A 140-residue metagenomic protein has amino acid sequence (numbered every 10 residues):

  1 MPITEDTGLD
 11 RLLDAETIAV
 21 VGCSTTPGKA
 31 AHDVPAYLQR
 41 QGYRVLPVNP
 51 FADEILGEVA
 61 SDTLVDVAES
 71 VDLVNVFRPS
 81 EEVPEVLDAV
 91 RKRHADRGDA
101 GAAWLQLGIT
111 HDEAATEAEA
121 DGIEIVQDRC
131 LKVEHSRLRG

Functional and structural regions predicted by a protein language model:
M1-A15: Short N-terminal or domain-adjacent regulatory/targeting segments
A19-V21: Conserved beta-strand elements of the Class I
S24-G28, A36-L56: NAD(P)-binding Rossmann-fold cofactor-contacting core
L46, A102-W104, V126: Structural detector of well-ordered beta-strand residues that form the stable sheet scaffold of enzyme domains
E58-T63: Conserved SAM-binding strand-loop segment of SAM-dependent methyltransferases
L64-I109: Mid-chain, well-packed structural core segment of small domains
L107-H135, R139: Rossmann-fold NAD(P)-binding glycine/threonine-rich loop
